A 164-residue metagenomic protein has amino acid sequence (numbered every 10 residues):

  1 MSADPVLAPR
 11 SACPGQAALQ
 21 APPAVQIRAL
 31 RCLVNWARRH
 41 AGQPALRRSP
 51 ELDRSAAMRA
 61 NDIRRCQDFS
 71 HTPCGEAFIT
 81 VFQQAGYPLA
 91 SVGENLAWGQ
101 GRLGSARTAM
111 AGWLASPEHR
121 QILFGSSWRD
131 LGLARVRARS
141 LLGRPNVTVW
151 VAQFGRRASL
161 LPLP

Functional and structural regions predicted by a protein language model:
S2-A3, T108: N-terminal short leaders/motifs
A3-Q83, S126-V136: Short, well-ordered surface patches within globular domains
F78-L160: A well-ordered secondary-structure block
L163-P164: Short, solvent-exposed mixed-charge patches
